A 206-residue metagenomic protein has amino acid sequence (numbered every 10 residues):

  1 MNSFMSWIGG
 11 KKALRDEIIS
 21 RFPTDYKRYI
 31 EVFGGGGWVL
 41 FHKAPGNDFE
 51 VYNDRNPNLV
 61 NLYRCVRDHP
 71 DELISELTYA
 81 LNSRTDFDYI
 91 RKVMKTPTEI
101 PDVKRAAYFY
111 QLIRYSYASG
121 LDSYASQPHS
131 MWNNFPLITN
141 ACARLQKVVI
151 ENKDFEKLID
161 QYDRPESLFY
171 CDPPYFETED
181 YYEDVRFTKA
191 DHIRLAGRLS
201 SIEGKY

Functional and structural regions predicted by a protein language model:
M1-L14, T24, R67-D184, R194: SAM-dependent nucleic-acid methyltransferase catalytic core
I18-P23, K43-A44, Y162-D163, L199-I202: Alpha-helix C-terminal capping segments
S20, D25-M94: SAM cofactor-binding core of SAM-dependent methyltransferases, primarily the Rossmann-like beta-alpha-beta module
D25-Y29, D48-F49, L145-V149, E203-Y206: Short active-site oxyanion
F33, L40-F41, L168, E179 (+1 more regions): Aromatic-residue hotspot detector
F49, F176-K205: SAM-dependent methyltransferase catalytic-core segment centered on the flexible catalytic loop and adjoining short
